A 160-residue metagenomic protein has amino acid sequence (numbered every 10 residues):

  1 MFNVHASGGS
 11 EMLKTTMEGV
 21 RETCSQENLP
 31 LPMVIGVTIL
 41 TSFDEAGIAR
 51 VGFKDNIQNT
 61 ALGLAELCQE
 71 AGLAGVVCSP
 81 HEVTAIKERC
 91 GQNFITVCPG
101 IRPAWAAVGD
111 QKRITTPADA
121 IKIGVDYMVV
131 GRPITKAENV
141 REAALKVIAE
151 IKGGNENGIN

Functional and structural regions predicted by a protein language model:
M1-A74, S79-E82, R89-N93, R102-A106: Conserved anion-binding
F2, C68, I86, A120 (+2 more regions): Conserved, mostly hydrophobic/aromatic
A6, P133-I134: Short loop or secondary-structure boundary microenvironments that flank and position key functional residues
S10, D55-L62, I114, A118 (+2 more regions): Non-membrane alpha-helical structural segments and their capping/turn regions in soluble enzymes
L13-G19, T23, I121, I134-I159: C-terminal helical cap(s) of enzyme catalytic domains, especially alpha/beta-barrels
L64-G72, D126-R132, G158-N160: Short C-terminal domain-edge/linker segments immediately following a structured domain
C78-V129: A C-terminal functional module that forms or caps the active site or interfaces directly with catalytic machinery
